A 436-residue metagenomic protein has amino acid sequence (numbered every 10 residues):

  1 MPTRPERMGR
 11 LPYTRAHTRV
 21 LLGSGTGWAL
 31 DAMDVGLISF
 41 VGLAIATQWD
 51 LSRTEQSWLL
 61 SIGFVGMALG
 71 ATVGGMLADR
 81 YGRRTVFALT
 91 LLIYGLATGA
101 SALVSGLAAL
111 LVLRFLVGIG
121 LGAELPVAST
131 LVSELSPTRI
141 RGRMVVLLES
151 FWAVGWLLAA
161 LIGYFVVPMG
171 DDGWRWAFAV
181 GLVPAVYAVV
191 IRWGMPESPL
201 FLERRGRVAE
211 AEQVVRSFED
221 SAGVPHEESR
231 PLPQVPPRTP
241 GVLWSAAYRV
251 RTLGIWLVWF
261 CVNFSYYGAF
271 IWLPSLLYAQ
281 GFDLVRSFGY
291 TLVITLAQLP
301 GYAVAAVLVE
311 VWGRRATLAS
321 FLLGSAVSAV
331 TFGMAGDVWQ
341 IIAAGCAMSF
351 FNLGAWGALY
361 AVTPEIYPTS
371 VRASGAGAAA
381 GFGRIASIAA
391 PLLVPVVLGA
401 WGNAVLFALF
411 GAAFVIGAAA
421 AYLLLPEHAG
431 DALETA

Functional and structural regions predicted by a protein language model:
M1-A436: Transmembrane-helix signature of 12-pass secondary carriers
